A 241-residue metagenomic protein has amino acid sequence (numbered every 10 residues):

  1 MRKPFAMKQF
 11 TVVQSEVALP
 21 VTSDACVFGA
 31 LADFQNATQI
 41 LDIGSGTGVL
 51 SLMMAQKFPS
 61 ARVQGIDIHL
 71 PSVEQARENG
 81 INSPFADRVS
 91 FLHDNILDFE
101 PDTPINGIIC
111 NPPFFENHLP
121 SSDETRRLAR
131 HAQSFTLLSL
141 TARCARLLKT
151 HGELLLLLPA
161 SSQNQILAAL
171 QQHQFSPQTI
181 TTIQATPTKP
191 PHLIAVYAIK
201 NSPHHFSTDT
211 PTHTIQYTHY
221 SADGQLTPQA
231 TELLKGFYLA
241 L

Functional and structural regions predicted by a protein language model:
R2-Q39, S45-T47, L52-K57, D209-H219: SAM-dependent Rossmann-like transferase core, predominantly class I methyltransferases with a strong bias toward
Q9, S60-R62, A86-R88, H151 (+1 more regions): A generic structural signal for alpha->beta connector loops
V13, S90-L92, Q178-T181: General small-molecule cofactor/ligand-binding pocket signal
V17, V21, F135-P187, P191: Conserved Class I SAM-dependent methyltransferase catalytic core
F28, N111, L140, A198: Residue-level signal for inorganic ion chemistry
A30-D102, G107-C110, E116-S121: Conserved SAM/SAH cofactor-binding pocket of Class I
P112-S139: Mobile active-site "lid"/loop adjacent to the S-adenosyl-L-methionine
P190-L241: SAM/dcSAM-binding transferase cores
